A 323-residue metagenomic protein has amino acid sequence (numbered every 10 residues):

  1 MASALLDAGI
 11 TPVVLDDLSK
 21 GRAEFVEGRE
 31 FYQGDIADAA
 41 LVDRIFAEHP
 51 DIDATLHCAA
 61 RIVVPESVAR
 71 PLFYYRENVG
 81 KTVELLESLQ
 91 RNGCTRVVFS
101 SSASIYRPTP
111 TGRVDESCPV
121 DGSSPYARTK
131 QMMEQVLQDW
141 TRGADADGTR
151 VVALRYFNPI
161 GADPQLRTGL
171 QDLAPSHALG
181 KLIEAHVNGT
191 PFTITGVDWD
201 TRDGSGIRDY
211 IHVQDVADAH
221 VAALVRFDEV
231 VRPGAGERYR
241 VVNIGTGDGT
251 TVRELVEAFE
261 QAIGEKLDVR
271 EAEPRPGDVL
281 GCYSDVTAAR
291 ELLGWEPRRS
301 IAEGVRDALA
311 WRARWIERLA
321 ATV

Functional and structural regions predicted by a protein language model:
M1-A162: N-terminal Rossmann-like NAD(P)+-binding domain of SDR-like oxidoreductases, especially those catalyzing
L6, F46, L86-Q90, Q138 (+6 more regions): A structural alpha-helix within SAM-dependent methyltransferase catalytic domains
A23, F157-A178, N188-R208: Short, flexible, glycine-rich and Lys/Arg-enriched loop motifs at helix boundaries that contact anionic partners
I45, I52-T55, G148-R150, D172-A178 (+2 more regions): Glycine-rich, flexible loop segments associated with nucleotide phosphate handling
Y75, S123-Q131, T168-G180, D209-Y210 (+1 more regions): Short-chain dehydrogenase/reductase
H186-V323: C-terminal substrate-binding subdomain of Rossmann-fold SDR/epimerase-dehydratase oxidoreductases
